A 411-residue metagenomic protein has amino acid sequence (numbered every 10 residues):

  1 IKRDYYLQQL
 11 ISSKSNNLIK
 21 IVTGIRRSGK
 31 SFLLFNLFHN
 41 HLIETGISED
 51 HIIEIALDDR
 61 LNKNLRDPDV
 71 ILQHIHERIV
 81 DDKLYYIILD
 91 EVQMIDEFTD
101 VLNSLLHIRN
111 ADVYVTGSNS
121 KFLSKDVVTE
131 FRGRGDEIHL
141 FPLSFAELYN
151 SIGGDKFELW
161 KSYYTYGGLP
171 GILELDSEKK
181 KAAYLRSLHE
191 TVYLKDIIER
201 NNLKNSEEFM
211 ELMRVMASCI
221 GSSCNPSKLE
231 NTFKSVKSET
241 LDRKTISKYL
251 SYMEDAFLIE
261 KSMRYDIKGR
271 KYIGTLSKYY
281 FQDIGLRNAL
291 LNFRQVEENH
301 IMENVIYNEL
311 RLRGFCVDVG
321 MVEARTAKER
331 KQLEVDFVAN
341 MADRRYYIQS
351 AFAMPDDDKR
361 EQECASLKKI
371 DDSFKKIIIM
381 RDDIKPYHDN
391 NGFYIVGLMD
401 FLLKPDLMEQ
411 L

Functional and structural regions predicted by a protein language model:
I1, F32, H39, I43 (+3 more regions): A cross-kingdom feature that marks ATP-driven nucleic-acid transaction machinery
I1-S15: Pre-Walker A adenine-sensing motif
V22: Hydrophobic anchor at the beta1->P-loop junction of P-loop NTPases
I25: P-loop (Walker A) phosphate-binding loop of NTP-binding proteins
I53-D82: Short glycine-rich substrate-engagement loop in P-loop NTPases that contacts/grips substrate
D112-S118, H139: Structural recognition of the conserved hydrophobic beta-strand(s) that form the central parallel beta-sheet of P-loop
K121-E137, S151-G153: Short regulatory helix/loop adjacent to the ATP-binding pocket of P-loop NTPases
F145-E323: Interdomain hinge/linker elements that couple catalytic modules in large macromolecular machines
